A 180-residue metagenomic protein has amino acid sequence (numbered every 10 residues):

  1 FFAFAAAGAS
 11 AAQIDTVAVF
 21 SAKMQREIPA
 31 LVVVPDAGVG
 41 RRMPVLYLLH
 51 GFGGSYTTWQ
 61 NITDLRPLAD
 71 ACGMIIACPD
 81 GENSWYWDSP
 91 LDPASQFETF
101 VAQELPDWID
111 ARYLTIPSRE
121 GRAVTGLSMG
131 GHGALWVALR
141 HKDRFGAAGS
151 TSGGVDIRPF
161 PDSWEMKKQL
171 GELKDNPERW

Functional and structural regions predicted by a protein language model:
F1-A6: Bacterial N-terminal signal peptides
A11-W180: Non-catalytic cap/lid and distal C-terminal segments of serine-dependent acyl enzymes
